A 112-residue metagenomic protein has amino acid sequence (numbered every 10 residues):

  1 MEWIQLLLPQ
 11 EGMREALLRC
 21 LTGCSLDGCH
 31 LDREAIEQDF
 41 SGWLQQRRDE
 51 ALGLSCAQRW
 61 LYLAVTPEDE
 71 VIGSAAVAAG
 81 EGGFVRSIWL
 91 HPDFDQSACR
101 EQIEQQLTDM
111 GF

Functional and structural regions predicted by a protein language model:
M1-D32: Conserved N-terminal entry element of GNAT/NAT acetyltransferase domains
S25-D49: Conserved GNAT-fold acetyl-CoA-binding loop/helix
R47-L63: A short helix-loop-beta-strand connector motif used in the catalytic cores of GNAT acetyltransferases and, in some
Y62, A75, I88: Conserved GNAT-family N-acetyltransferase fold
V65-T66, A78: Core beta-strand residues in small-molecule sensory/regulatory alpha/beta domains
D69-G73: Glycine-rich acetyl-CoA-binding "A-motif" of GNAT/NAT acetyltransferases
E81-P92: Conserved acetyl-CoA binding element of GNAT-fold acetyltransferases
L90, Q96-G111: Conserved acetyl-CoA-binding loop-helix of GNAT-fold acetyltransferases
